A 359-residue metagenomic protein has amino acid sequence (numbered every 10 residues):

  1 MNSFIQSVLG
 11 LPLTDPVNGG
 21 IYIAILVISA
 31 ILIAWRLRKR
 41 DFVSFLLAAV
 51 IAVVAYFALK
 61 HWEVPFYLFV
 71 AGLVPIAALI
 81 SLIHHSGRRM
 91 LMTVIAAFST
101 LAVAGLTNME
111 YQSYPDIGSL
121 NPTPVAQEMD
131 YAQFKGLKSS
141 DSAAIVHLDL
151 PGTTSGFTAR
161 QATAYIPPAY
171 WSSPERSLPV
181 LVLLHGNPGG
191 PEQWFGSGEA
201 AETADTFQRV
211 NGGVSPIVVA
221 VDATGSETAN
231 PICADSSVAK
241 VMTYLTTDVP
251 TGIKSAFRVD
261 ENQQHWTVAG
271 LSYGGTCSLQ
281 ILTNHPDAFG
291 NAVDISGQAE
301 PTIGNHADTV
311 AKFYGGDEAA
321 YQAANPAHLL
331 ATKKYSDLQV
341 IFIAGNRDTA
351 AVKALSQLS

Functional and structural regions predicted by a protein language model:
N2-S359: Non-catalytic cap/lid and distal C-terminal segments of serine-dependent acyl enzymes
